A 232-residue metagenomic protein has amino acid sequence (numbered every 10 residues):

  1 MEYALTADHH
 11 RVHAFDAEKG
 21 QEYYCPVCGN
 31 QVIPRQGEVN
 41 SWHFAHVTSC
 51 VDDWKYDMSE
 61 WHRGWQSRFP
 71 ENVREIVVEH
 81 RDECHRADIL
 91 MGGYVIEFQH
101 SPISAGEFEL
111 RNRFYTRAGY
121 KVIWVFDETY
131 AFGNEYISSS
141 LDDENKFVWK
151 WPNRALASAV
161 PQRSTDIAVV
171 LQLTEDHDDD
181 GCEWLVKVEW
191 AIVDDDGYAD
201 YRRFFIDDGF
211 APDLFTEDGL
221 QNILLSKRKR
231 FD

Functional and structural regions predicted by a protein language model:
M1-N72, N222-D232: Nuclease-adjacent, charged terminal/linker segments that flank catalytic cores
E2-Y24, F132-D232: Non-catalytic C-terminal interaction segments of nucleic acid-processing enzymes
V12-A17, Y24, G29-P34, E60-L110 (+3 more regions): Active-site metal-binding core of divalent-cation-utilizing nuclease and nuclease-like domains
T116: Anion (oxyanion) recognition and catalysis
Y120: Short phosphate-binding/catalytic loops that engage adenosine nucleotides
I123-W124, W149: Tryptophan-centered motif/residue detector
